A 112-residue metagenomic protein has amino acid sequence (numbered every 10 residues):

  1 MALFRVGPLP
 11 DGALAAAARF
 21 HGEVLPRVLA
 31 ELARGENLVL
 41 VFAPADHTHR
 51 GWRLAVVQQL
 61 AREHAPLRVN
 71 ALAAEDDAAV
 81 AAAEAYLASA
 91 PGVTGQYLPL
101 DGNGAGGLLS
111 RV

Functional and structural regions predicted by a protein language model:
M1-A65, L72-D76: Catalytic loop of short-chain dehydrogenase/reductase
E23-P26, L54-A55, L67, L72-V112: C-terminal helical subdomain
